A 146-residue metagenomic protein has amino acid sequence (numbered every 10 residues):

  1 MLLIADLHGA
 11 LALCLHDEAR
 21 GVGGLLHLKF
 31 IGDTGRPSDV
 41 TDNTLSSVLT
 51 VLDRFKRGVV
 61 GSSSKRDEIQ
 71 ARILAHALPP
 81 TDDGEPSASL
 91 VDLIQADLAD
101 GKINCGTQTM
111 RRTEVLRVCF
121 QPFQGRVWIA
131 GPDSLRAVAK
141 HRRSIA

Functional and structural regions predicted by a protein language model:
L3-L7, D17-E18, K65, T109-R112 (+1 more regions): Solvent-exposed alpha-helices and their adjacent loops that cap or buttress functional pockets in soluble metabolic
L3-S62: Conserved mixed alpha/beta catalytic, RNA-binding, or beta-rich assembly cores of soluble enzyme, regulatory
K29-D33, A75-P79, R111-T113: Acidic, glycine-rich active-site loops and adjacent beta-strand->loop/helix elements that engage anionic groups
D39, P79-E85: Flexible, glycine/proline-enriched loop segments at strand-loop-helix junctions that form or flank small-ligand binding
V51-S62, P80, D97-N104: Change "in soluble alpha/beta enzymes" to "in soluble alpha/beta proteins
V60-R66, D83-S87: Extended C-terminal subregions enriched in glycine
D67-A75: Short glycine-rich phosphate-binding loop at a beta-alpha junction
D83-A146: Divalent-metal-activated hydrolytic enzyme cores
